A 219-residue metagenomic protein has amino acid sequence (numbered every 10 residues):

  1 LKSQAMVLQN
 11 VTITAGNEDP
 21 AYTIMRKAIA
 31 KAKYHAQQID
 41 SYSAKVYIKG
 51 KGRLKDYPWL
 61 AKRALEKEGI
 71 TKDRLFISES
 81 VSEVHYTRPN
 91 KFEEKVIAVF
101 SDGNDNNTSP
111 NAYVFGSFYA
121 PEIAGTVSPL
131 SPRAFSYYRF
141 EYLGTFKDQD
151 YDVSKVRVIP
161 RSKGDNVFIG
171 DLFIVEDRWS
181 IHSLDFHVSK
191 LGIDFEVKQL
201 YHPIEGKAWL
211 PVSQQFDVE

Functional and structural regions predicted by a protein language model:
A5-M6, N10-K155, I159-V167, E219: Structured extracytoplasmic
A28, V127-P129, E141-L143, Y151-E219: Gly/Pro-enriched, hydrophobic low-complexity segments that function as extracytoplasmic propeptides/linkers
